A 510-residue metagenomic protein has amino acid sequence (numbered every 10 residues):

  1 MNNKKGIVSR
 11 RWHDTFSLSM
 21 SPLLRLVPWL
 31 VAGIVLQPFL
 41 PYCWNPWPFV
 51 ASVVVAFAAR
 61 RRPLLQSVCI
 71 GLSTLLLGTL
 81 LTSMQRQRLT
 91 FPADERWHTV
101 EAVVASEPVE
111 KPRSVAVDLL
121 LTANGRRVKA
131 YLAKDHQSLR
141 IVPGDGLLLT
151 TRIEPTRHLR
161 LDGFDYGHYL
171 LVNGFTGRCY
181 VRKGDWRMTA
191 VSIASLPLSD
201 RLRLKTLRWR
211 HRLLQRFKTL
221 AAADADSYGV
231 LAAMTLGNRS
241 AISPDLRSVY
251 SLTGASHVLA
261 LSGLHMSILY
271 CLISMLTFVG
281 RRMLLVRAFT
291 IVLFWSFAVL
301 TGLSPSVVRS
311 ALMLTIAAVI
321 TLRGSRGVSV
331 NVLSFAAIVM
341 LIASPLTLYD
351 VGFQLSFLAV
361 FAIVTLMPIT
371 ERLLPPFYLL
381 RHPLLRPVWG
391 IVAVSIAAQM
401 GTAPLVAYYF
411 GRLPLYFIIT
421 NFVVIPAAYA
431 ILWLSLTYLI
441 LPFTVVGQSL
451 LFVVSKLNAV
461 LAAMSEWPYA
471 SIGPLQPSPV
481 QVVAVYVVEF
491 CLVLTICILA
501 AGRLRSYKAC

Functional and structural regions predicted by a protein language model:
N2-S17, S73-H257: Membrane-interface helix/helix-cap signal primarily in integral membrane proteins
K4, V8-E95: Helix-loop-helix transmembrane hairpins and adjacent membrane-interface loops of multi-pass inner-membrane proteins
W12, S17-V27, A93-R96, L380-M400 (+2 more regions): Functional transmembrane helices that form membrane-embedded active or gating regions
W12-S17, S21-P22, L30, L40 (+1 more regions): C-terminal regulatory/interaction regions
R25, W29, G33, R62-C69 (+3 more regions): Hydrophobic alpha-helical transmembrane segments in multi-pass membrane proteins
N45-S52, L355-S356, N421-I425, V483-V485: Alpha-helical transmembrane segments of polytopic membrane proteins
T189-L207, S248, L252, A407-I419 (+2 more regions): Membrane-interface amphipathic/re-entrant loop segments adjacent to transmembrane helices in multi-pass membrane
